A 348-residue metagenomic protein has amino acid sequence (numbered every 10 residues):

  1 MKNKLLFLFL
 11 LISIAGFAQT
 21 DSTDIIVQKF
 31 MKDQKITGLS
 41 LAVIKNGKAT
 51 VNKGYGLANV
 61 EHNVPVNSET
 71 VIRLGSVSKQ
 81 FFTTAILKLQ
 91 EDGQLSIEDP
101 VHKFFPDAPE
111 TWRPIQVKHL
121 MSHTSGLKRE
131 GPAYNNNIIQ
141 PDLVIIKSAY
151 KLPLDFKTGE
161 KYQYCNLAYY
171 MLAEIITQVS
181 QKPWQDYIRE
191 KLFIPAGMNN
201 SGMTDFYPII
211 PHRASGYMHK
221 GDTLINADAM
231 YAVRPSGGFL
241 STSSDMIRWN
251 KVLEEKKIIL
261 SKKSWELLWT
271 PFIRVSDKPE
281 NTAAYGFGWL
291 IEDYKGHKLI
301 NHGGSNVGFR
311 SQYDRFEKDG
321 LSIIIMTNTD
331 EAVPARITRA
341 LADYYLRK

Functional and structural regions predicted by a protein language model:
M1-S22: Bacterial Sec-dependent N-terminal signal peptides
Q19-K53, S180, D186-E190, I194 (+1 more regions): Catalytic loop of the DD-peptidase/beta-lactamase superfamily, centered on the K-T-G motif and neighboring
S22-K29, G38, S76, F81 (+15 more regions): Extracytoplasmic/secreted proteins, especially bacterial periplasmic and envelope-associated proteins
D24, R73-V77, L89-P132, K151 (+1 more regions): Active-site helix/loop module of the DD-peptidase/beta-lactamase fold, centered on the serine-lysine SxxK catalytic
F30-S40, E61-H119, L154-L167, R234-G237 (+1 more regions): Short active-site loop at a secondary-structure junction that contains or immediately precedes the catalytic residue(s)
L57-N59, P100-D107, Y134-N135, L268-T270: Short linear capping/connector segments at secondary-structure termini
L87-D92, A173-Q178, R248-E255: Short glycine/serine- and small hydrophobic-enriched flexible loop segments
G131-H212, I225-A227, Y231-I247: Catalytic-site signature segments of enzymes, centered on catalytic residues
